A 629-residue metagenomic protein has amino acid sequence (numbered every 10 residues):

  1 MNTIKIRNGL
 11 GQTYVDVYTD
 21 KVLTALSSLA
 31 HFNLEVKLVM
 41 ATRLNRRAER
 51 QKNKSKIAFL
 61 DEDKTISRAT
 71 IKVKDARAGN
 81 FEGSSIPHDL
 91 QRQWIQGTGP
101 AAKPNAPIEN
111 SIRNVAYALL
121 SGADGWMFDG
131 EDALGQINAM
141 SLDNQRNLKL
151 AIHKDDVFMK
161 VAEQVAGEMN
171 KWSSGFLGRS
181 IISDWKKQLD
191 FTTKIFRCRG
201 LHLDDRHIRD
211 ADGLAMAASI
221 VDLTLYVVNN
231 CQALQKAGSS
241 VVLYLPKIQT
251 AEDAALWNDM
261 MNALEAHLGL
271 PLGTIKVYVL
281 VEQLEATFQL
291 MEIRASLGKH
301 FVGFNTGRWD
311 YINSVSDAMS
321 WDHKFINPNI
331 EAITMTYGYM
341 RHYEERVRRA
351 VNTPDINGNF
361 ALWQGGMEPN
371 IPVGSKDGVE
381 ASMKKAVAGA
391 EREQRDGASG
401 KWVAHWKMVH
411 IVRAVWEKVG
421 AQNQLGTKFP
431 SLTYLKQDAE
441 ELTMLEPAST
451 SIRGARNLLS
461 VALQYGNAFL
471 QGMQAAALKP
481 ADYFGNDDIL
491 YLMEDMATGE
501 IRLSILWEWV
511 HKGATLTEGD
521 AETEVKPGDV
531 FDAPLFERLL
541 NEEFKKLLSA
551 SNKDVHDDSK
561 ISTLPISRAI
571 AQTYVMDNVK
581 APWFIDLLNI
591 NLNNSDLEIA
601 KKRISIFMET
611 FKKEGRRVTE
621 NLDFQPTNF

Functional and structural regions predicted by a protein language model:
N2-F32, S55, L60-N80, S85-M140 (+1 more regions): Conserved alpha/beta-domain cores
E35, V39, R43-R46, R50-N53: Subunit-assembly interface segments of extracellular/virion macromolecular structures
